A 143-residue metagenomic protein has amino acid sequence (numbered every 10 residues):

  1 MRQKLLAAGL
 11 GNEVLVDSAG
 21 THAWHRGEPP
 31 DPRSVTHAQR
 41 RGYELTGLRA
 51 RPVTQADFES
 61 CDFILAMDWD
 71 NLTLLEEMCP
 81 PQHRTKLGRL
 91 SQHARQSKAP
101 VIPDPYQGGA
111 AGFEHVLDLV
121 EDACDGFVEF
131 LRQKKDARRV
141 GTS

Functional and structural regions predicted by a protein language model:
M1-S143: Short polar/charged helix/loop
